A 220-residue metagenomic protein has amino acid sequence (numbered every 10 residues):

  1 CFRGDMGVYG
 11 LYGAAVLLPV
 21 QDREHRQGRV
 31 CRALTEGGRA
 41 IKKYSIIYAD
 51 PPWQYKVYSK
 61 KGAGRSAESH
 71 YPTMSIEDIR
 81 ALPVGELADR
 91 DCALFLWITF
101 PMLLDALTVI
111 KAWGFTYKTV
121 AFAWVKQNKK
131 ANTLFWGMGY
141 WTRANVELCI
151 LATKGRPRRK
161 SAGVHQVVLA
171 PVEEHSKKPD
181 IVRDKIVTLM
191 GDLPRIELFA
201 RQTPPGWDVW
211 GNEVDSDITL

Functional and structural regions predicted by a protein language model:
C1-Y12: Extreme N-terminal basic, low-complexity initiation segments that serve as generic localization/processing leaders
D5, D22-H25: Intrinsic-disorder-associated, low-complexity terminal segments enriched in Asp/Asn/His/Tyr and depleted of Lys/Arg
L11-Y12, V30, G37: Short, intrinsically disordered, low-complexity terminal segments
L18, V30-A33: Short, low-complexity intrinsically disordered segments enriched in A/P/G/S/L with frequent Arg, especially at protein
V20-Q21, V57: Local alpha-helix boundary/kink/capping signal
T35-L220: Class I S-adenosyl-L-methionine-dependent methyltransferase catalytic core
